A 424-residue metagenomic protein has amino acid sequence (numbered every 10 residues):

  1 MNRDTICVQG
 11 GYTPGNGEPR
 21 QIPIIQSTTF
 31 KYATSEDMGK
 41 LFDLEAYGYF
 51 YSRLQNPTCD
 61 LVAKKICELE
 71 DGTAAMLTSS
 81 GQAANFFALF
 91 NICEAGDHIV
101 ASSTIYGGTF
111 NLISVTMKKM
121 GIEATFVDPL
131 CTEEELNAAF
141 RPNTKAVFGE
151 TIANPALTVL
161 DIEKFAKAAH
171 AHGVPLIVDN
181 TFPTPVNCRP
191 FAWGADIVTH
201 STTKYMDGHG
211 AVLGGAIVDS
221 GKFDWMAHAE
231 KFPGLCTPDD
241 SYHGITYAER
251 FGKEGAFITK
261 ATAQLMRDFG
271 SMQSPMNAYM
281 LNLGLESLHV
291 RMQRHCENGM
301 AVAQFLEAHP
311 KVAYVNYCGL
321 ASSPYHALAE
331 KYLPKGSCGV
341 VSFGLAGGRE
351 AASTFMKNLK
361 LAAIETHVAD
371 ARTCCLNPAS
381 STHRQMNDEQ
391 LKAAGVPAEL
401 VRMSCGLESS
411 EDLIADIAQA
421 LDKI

Functional and structural regions predicted by a protein language model:
M1, S114, E123-A124, A138 (+4 more regions): PLP-dependent enzyme catalytic core of the Aspartate aminotransferase-like
M1-N56, K64: N-terminal "arm"/small-domain region of PLP-dependent enzymes with the aminotransferase-like
C7-T13, A75-A308: Conserved PLP-enzyme active-site core in the AAT-like
I22, I122, V174, L213-G215 (+6 more regions): Structural beta-strand/beta-sheet cores of well-ordered domains, especially the beta-sheet scaffolds that support
T29, S220-F223, L345-G348: Short loop segments at secondary-structure junctions
T34-F86, G108-T116: Conserved N-terminal alpha-helix of the aminotransferase class I/II PLP-enzyme fold
Y47, T73, N277, L281 (+3 more regions): Short amphipathic alpha-helical segments
M292, M300, Q304-E307, K311-V401 (+1 more regions): Conserved C-terminal alpha-helix-loop-beta "cap" of PLP-dependent enzymes that closes/shapes the active-site mouth
